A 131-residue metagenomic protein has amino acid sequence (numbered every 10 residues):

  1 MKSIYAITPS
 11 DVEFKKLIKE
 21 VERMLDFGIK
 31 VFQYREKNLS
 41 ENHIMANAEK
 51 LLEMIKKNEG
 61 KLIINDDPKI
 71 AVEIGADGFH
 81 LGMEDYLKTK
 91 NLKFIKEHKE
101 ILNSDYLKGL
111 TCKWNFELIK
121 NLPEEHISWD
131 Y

Functional and structural regions predicted by a protein language model:
M1-T89, K93, K99-W114, L118-S128: Conserved N-terminal beta1-alpha1 strand-loop-helix module at the mouth
